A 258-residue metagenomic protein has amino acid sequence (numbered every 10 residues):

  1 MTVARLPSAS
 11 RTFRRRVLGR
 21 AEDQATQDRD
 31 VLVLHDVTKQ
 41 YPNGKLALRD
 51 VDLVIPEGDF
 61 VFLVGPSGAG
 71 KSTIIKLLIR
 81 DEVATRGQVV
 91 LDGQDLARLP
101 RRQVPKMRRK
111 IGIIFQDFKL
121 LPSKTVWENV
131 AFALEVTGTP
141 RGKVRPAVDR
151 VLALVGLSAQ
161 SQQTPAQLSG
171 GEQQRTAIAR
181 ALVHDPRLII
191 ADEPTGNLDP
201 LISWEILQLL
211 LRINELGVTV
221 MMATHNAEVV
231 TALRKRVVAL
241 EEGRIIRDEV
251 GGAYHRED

Functional and structural regions predicted by a protein language model:
I79: Helix-to-loop junction immediately C-terminal to a conserved catalytic motif
G87-D95: Conserved ABC transporter NBD signature motif
K124-F132: Short coil-to-helix segment of the ABC ATPase nucleotide-binding domain corresponding to the Q-loop/switch region
Q163-A166, H184, L216: Conserved signature/switch motifs of ABC ATPase nucleotide-binding domains
T164-L168, E172-Q174: Conserved ABC ATPase signature
I189-D192: Catalytic Walker B motif of ABC-type/P-loop ATPase nucleotide-binding domains
